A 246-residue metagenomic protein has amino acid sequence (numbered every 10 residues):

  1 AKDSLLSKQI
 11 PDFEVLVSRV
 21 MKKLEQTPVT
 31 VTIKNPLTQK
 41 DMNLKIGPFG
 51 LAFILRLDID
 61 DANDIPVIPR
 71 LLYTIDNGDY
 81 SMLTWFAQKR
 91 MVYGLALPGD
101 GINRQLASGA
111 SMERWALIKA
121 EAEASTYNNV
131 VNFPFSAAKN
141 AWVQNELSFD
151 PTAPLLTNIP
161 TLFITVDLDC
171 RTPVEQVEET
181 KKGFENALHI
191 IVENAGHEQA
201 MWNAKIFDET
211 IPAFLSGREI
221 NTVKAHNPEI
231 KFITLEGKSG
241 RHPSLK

Functional and structural regions predicted by a protein language model:
A1-M21, I75-N77: A catalytic-pocket lid/entrance helix-loop region that shapes and gates access to the active site across common
S18-V31, A62-N63, G78-Y80, S216-K246: Alpha/beta-hydrolase-fold serine-hydrolase catalytic core, especially in secreted/extracellular enzymes
V20-L155: Alpha/beta-hydrolase fold active-site neighborhood
T157, L162-T165, D169: Short beta-strand/loop motif that positions the catalytic acidic residue of the alpha/beta-hydrolase fold
D167-L168, N194-G196: Acidic beta-to-alpha connecting loop that harbors the catalytic carboxylate
D169, T180, I211: Hydrophobic, well-ordered secondary-structure elements that form the walls of internal hydrophobic environments
C170-Q176: Conserved alpha/beta-hydrolase "acid-adjacent" motif
A195-K205: Catalytic histidine-centered segment of alpha/beta-hydrolase-like enzymes
